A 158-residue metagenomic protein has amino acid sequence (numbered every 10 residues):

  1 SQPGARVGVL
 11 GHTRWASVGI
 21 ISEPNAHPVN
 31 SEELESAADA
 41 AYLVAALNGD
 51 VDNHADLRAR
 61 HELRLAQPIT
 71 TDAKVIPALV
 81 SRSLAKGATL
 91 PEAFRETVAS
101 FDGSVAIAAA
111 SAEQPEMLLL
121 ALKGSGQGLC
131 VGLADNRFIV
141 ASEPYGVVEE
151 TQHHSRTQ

Functional and structural regions predicted by a protein language model:
S1-Q158: Conserved short alpha-helical segments that host acidic/polar catalytic motifs at enzyme active sites
